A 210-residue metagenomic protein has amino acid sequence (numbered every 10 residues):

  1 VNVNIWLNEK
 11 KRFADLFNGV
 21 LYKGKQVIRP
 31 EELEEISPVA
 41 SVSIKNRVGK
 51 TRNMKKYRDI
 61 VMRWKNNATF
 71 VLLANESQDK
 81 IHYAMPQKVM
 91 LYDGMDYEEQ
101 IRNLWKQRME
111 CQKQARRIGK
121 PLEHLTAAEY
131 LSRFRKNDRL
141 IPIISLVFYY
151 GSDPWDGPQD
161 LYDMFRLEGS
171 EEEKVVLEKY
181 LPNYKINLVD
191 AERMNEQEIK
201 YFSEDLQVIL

Functional and structural regions predicted by a protein language model:
V1-L210: Conserved single-residue anchors adjacent to enzymatic active/cofactor-binding motifs
